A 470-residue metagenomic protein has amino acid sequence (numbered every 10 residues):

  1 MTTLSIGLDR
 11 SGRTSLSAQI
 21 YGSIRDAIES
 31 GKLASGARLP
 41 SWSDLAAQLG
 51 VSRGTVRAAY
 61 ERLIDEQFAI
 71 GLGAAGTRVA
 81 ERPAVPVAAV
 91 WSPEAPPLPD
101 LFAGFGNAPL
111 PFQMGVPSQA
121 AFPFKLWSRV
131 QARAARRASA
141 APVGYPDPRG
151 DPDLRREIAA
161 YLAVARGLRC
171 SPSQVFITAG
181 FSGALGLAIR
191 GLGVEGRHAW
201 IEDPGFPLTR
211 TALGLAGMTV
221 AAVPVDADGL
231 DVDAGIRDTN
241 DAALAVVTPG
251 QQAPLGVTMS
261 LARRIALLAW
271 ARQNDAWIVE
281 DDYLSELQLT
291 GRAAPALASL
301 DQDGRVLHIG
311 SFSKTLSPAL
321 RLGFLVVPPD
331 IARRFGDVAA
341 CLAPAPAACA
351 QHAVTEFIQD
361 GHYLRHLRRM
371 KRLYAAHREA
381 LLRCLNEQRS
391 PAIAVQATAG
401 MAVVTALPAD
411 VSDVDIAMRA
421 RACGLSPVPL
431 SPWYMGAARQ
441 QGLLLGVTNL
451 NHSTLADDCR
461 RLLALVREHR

Functional and structural regions predicted by a protein language model:
M1-A134, L154, G336, A340-A347 (+9 more regions): N-terminal basic, amphipathic alpha-helical segments
P117, P249-A253, K314, L450: Short glycine-rich anion-binding loops that position phosphate/pyrophosphate groups of nucleotides and phosphorylated
Q131, R136, A140-N274, E286-L287 (+2 more regions): Conserved core of the PLP fold type I
V175, A276, V306, A392 (+1 more regions): Short, conserved active-site loop motifs that form the nucleotide-linked donor/cofactor pocket
L300-R334, P346-C349: Active-site PLP attachment segment
S431: Flavin (primarily FAD) cofactor-binding/catalytic cores of flavoenzymes
